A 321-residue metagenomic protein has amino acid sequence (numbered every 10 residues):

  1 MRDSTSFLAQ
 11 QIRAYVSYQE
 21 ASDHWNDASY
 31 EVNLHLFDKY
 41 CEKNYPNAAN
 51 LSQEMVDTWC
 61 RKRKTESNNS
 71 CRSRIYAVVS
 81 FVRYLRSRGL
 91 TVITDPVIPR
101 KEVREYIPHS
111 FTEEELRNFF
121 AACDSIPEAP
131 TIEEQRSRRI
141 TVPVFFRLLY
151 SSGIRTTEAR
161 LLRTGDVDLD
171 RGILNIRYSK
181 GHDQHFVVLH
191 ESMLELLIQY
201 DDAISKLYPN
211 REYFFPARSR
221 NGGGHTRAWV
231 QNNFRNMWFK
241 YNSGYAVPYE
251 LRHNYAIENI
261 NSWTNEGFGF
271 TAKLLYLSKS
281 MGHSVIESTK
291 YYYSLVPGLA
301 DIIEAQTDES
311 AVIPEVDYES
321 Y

Functional and structural regions predicted by a protein language model:
M1-Y321: Conserved catalytic core of the tyrosine transesterase superfamily
